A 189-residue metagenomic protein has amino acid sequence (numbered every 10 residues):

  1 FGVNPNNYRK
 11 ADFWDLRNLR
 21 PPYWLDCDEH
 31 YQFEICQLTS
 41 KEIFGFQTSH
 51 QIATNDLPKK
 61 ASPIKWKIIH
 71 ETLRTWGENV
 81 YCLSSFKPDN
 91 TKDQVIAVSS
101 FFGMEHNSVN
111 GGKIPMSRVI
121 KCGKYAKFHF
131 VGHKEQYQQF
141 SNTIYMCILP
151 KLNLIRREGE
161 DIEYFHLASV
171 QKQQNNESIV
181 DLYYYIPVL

Functional and structural regions predicted by a protein language model:
F1-L189: A solvent-exposed interaction/effector surface
